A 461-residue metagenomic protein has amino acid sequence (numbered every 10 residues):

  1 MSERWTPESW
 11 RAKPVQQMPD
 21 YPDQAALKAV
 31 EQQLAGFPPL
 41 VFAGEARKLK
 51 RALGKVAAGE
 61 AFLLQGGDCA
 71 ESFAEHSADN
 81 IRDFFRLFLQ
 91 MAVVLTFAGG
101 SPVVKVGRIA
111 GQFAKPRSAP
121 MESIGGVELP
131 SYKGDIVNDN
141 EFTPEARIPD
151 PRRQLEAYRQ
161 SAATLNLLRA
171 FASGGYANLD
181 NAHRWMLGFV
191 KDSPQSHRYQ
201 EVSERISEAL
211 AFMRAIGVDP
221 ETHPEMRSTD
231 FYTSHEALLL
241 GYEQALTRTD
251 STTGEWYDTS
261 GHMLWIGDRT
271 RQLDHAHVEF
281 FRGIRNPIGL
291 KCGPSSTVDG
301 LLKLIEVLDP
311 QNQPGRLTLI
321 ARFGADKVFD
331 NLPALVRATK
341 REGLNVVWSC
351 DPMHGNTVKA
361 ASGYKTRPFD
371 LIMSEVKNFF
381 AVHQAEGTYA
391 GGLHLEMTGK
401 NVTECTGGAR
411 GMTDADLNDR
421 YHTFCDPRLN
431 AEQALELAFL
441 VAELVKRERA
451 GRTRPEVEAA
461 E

Functional and structural regions predicted by a protein language model:
M1-F62: N-terminal basic/disordered segments at the start of proteins
M1-R4, R449-E461: Basic/polar N-terminal segments that are highly enriched at the extreme N-terminus, encompassing both cleavable
K48-K50, D274-H277, L304, P333-L335: Glycine-rich, charged/polar anion/phosphate-binding loops that engage phosphate groups from diverse ligands
L53-V56, V94-T96, F280-F281, V382-E386: A general structural signal for short secondary-structure junctions and capping/turn motifs
L64-C69, V106-I109, C350-M353, E396-T398: Short loop/turn segments at strand-loop or loop-helix junctions that form parts of catalytic or ligand-binding pockets
A70-E71, E75-G324, R367, E375 (+2 more regions): Active-site-facing alpha/beta catalytic cores
L301-P310, R316-W348, H354-T403, R454-E458: Non-transmembrane, aqueous-exposed alpha-helical and coiled segments at domain scale
